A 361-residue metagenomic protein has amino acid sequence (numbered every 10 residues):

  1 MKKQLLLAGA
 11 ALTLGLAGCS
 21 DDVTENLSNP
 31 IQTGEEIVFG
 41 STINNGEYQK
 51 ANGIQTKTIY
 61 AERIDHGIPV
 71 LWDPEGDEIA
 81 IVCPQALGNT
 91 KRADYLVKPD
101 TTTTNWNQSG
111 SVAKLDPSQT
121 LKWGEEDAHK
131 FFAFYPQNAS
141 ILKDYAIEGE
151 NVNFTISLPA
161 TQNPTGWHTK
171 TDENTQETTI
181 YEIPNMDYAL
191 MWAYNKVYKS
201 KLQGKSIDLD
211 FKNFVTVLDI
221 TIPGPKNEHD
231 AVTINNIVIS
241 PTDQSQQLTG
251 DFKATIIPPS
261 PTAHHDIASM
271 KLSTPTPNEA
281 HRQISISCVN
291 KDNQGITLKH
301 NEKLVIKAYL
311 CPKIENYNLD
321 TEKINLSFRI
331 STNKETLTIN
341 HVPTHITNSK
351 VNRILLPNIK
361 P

Functional and structural regions predicted by a protein language model:
K3-A8, L16-P361: Sec-type signal peptide cleavage vicinity
